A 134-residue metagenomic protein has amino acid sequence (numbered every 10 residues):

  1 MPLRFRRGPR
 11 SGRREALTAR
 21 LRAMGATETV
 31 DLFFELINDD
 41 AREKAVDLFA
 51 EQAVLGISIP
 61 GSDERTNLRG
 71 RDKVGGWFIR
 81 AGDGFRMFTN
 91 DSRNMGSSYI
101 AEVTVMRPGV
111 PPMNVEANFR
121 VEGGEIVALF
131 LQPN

Functional and structural regions predicted by a protein language model:
P2-D47, E51, E125: Short, low-complexity N-terminal intrinsically disordered segments enriched in polar/charged residues
R20-L21, A26, S92-I100: Short, positively charged
F33, A45-V46, A53, G70 (+4 more regions): Hydrophobic pocket/interface hotspot
D39, D83-R86, V110-M113: Short solvent-exposed loop/turn micro-motifs enriched in small/polar/acidic residues
A50-M95: A solvent-exposed, acidic/Ser-Thr-rich amphipathic alpha-helical stretch
I100, P112-N134: Short beta-strand edge/turn micro-motifs at domain boundaries
I100-P108: Short beta-strand segments that buttress and anchor functional surface loops
